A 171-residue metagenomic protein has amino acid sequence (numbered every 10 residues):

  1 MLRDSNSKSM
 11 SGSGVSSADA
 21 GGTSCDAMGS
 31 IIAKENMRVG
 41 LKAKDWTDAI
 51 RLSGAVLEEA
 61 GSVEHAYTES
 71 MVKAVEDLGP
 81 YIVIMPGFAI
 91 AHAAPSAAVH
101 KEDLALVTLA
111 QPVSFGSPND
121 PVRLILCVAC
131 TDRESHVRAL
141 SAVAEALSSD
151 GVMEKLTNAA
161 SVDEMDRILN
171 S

Functional and structural regions predicted by a protein language model:
M1-S171: Cytosolic covalent-transfer regions centered on His/Cys nucleophiles that carry phosphoryl or persulfide groups
